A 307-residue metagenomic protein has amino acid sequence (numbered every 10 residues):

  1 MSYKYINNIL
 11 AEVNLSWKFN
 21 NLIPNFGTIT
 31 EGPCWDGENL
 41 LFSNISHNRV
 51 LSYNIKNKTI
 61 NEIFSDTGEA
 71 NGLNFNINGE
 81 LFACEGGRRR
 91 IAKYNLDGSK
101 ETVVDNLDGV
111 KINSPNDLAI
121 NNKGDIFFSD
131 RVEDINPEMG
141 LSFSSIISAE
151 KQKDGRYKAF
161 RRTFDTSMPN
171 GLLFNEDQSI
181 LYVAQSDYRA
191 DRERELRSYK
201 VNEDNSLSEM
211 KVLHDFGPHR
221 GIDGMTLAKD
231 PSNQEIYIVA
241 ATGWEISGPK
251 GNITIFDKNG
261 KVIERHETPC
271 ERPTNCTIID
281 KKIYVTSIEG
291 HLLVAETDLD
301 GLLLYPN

Functional and structural regions predicted by a protein language model:
S2-G27, M210-K211, N307: A short helix->beta-strand "capping" segment at the edge of beta-propeller domains
W17-P24, K58-F64, E101-D108, K158-F164 (+2 more regions): A short beta-strand motif characteristic of beta-propeller blades
I23-N39, D66-E85, R90, L107-I126 (+10 more regions): Beta-rich, blade/repeat-based domains predominating in secreted/periplasmic proteins but also intracellular
L41-F64: Beta-propeller domains
R49-L51, R90-A92, S144-I147, E195-R197 (+2 more regions): A short loop-to-beta-strand structural motif that recurs across blades of beta-propeller domains
N54-K58, N95-S99, E150-G155, K200-N205 (+2 more regions): Short loop/turn segments that connect beta-strands within beta-propeller blades
I135-G140, S186-R189, G243-E245: Short consensus segments that form the blades of beta-propeller domains, in both extracellular/periplasmic
V239-N307: C-terminal closing repeat unit and adjoining cap/tail of repeat-based domains
